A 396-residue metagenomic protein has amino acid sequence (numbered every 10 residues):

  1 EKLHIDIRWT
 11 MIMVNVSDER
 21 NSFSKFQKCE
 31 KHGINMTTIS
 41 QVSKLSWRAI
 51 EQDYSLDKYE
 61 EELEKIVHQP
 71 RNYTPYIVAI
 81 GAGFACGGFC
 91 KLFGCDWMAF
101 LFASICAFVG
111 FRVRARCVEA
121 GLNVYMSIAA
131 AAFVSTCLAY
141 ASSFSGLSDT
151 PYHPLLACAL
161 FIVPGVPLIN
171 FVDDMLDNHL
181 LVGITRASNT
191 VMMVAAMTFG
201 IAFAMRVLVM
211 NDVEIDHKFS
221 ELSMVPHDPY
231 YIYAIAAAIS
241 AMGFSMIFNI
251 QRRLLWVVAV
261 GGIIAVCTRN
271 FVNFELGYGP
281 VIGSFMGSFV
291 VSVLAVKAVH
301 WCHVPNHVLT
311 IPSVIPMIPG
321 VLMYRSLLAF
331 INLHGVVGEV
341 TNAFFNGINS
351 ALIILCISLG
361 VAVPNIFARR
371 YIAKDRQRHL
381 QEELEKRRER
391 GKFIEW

Functional and structural regions predicted by a protein language model:
E1-V67: Soluble N-terminal domains of membrane-associated systems
D57-P70, G83-C95, F111-L122, N211-V225 (+3 more regions): Short juxtamembrane and helix-loop transition motifs at transmembrane-helix boundaries in membrane proteins
N72-N170, I247-F248, R252-V257: Core alpha-helical transmembrane segments of integral membrane proteins
G88-F89, F93, V109-C117, V134 (+8 more regions): Alpha-helical membrane-inserting segments
C90-C106, P151-P164, K218-A237, G277-F289 (+1 more regions): Structural signature of hydrophobic alpha-helical transmembrane segments
S145-P151, V209-V225, F330-F345: Membrane-interface helix termini and inter-helical loops of multi-pass transporters
P154-C158, N170-D174, N178-A195, D228-Y231 (+1 more regions): C-terminal transmembrane helix-loop-helix hairpin of multi-pass membrane proteins
D177-S245: Membrane-embedded hairpin module used as a gating/binding unit in multi-pass transport and secretion proteins
